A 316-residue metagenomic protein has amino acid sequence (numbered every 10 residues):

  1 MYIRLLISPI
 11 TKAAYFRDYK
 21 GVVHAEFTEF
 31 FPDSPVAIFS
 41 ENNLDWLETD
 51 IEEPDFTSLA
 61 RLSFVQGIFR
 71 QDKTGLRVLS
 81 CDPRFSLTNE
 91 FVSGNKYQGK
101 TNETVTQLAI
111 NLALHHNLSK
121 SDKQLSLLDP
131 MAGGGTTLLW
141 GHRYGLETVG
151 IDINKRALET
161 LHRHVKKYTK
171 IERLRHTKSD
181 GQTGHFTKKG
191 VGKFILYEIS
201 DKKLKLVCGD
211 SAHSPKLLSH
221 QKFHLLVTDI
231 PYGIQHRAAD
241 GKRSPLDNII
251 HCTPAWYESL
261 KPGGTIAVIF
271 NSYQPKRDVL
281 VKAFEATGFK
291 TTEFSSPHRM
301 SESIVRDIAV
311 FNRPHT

Functional and structural regions predicted by a protein language model:
Y2-F31, E41-N43, L47-P54, R61-F64 (+2 more regions): Class I S-adenosyl-L-methionine-dependent methyltransferase catalytic core
